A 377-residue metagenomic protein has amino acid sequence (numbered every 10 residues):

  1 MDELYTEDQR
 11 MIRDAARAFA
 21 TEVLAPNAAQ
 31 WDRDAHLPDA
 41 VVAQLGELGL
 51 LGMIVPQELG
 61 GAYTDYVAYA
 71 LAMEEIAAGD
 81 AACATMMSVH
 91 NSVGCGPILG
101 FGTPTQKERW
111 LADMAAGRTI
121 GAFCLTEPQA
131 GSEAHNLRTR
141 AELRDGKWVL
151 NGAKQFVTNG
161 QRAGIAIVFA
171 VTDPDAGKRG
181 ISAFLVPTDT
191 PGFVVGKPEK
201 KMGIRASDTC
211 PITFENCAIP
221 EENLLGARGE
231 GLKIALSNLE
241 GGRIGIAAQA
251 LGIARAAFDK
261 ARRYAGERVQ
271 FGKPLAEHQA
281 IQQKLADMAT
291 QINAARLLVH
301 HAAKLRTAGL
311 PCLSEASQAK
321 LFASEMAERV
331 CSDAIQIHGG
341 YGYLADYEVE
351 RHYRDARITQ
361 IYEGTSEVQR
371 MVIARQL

Functional and structural regions predicted by a protein language model:
M1-V89, F101-Q106, D113, G117-R118 (+5 more regions): Alpha-helical interface subdomain recognition
G49, M73-A77, A170, V186-P191 (+1 more regions): Short Ser/Thr-interspersed hydrophobic loop/turn segments at strand-loop and sheet-helix junctions that line or gate
T64, E133-H135, N159-G164, G177-G180 (+2 more regions): Short glycine/proline-enriched turns and hinge-like loops at secondary-structure junctions
M87, M114, Q129-S132, F156-N159 (+2 more regions): Short Gly/Pro-enriched turn/cap motifs at secondary-structure boundaries
S92-G100: Helix-loop "lid/cap" segments that line or gate small-molecule binding pockets
G117-L125: A short, Trp-centered hydrophobic/proline-enriched beta-strand micro-motif
N136, D189-P220: Flexible, small-/acidic-enriched active-site or ligand-binding loops
K147, N151-V195: A short core secondary-structure module
